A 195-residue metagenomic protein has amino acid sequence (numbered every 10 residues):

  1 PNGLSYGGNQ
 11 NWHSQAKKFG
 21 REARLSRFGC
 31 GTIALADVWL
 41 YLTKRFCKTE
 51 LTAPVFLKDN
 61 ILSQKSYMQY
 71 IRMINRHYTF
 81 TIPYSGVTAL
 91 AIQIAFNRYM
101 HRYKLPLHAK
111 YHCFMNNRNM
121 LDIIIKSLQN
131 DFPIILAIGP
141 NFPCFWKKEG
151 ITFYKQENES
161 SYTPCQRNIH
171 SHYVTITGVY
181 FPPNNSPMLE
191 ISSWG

Functional and structural regions predicted by a protein language model:
P1-Q93: Active-site-adjacent structural segments surrounding the nucleophilic cysteine of cysteine proteases and isopeptidases
H13, H77, H101, H108 (+2 more regions): Histidine (H) residue identity feature
I33-R45, R98-R102, S127, P182: Structured segments of extracytoplasmic/periplasmic soluble domains in secreted or envelope-associated proteins
R45-A53, L105-F114: Surface-exposed patches in mature extracellular/periplasmic domains of secreted proteins
M73, H77, T81, I92-Y99 (+2 more regions): Active-site cradle of extracellular carbohydrate-active enzymes
I82-G86, K110-F114, Q166: Short, surface-exposed loop/turn motifs that are enriched in glycine and acidic residues and include a nearby proline
N116-L189: Active-site-adjacent substructure of cysteine-protease-like catalytic cores
I191-G195: Short, solvent-exposed aromatic-acidic interface loops
